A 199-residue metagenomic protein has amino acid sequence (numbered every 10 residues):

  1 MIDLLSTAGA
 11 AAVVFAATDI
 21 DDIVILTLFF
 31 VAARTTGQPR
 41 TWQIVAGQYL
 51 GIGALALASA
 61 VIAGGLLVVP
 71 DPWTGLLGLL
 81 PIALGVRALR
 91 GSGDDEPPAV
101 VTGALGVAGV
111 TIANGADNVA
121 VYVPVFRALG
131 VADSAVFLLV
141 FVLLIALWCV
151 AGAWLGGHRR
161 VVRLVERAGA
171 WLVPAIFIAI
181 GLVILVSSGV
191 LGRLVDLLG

Functional and structural regions predicted by a protein language model:
M1-I23, G91, E96-A116, D133-L139 (+1 more regions): Small-residue-enriched transmembrane helix starts and helix-helix packing motifs in multi-pass inner-membrane proteins
I2, V183-G199: Juxtamembrane boundary at the C-terminal end of a transmembrane helix
I2-G65, P124-V142: Juxtamembrane transmembrane-helix termini in multi-pass membrane transport proteins
Q38-T102, A151-H158, V162-V165, G169 (+1 more regions): Membrane helix-loop-helix hairpins that form the core translocation module of multi-pass transporters
I52-A56, A113-Y122, V173, F177: Core segments of transmembrane alpha-helices that mediate helix-helix packing or line hydrophobic substrate/ligand
A108, V119, H158-V161, V165-A168 (+1 more regions): Hydrophobic alpha-helical segments of integral membrane proteins, encompassing both true transmembrane helices
V140-A151: Hydrophobic alpha-helical membrane segments
A170-S188: Final/C-terminal transmembrane alpha-helix of multipass membrane proteins
